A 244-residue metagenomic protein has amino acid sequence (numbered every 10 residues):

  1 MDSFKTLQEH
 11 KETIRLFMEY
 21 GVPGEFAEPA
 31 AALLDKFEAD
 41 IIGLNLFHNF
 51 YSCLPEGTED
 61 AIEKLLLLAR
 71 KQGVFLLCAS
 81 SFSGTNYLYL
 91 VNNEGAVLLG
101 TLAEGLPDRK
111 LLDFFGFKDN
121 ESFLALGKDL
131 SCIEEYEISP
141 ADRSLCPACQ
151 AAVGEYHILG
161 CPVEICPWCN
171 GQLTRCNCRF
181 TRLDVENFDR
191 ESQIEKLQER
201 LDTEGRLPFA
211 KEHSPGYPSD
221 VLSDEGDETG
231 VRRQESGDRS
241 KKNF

Functional and structural regions predicted by a protein language model:
D2-C132: Long, charged N-terminal interaction/targeting segments
F114-G226: Cys/His-clustered metal-coordination modules, chiefly Zn-binding fingers
G226-F244: Short, C-terminally biased terminal segments at protein or domain edges
